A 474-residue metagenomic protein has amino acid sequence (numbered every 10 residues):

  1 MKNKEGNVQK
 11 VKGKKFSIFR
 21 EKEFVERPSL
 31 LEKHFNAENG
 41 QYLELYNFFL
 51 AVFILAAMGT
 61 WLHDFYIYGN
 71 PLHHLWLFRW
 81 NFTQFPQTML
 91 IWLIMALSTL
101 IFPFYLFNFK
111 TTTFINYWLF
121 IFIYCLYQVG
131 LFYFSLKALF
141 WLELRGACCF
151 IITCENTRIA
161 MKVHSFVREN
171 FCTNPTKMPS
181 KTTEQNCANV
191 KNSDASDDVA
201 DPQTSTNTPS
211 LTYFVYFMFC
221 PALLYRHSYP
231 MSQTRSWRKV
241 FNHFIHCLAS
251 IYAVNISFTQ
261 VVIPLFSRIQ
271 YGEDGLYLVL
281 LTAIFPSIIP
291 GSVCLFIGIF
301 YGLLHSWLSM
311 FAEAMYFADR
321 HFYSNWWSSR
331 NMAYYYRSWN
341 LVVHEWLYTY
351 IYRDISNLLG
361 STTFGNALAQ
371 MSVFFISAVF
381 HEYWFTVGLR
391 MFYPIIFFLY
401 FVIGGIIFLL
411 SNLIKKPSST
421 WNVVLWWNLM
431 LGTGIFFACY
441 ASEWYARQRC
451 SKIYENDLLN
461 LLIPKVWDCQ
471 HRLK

Functional and structural regions predicted by a protein language model:
M1-S193, N207, L211, N357 (+1 more regions): Non-catalytic, membrane-anchoring transmembrane segments at the edges
T60, N156-T173, I251, N255 (+1 more regions): Hydrophobic alpha-helical membrane-embedded segments
W61-H73, F258-Y271: Membrane-helix interface motif
K137-A138, H227, I251-I263, I351 (+2 more regions): Alpha-helical transmembrane segments and their membrane-interface junctions in multi-pass membrane proteins
E143-L144, I152, T259, P264-G275 (+2 more regions): Alpha-helical transmembrane segments of multi-pass integral membrane proteins, characterized by long hydrophobic
F171-N174, M218, A222-Y229, S257 (+1 more regions): Juxtamembrane interface elements at the cytosolic ends of transmembrane helices in multi-pass membrane proteins
D198-H246, I269-T386, S419-K474: Membrane-interfacial catalytic/cofactor-binding modules of polytopic membrane enzymes
V240-Y252, I256, L265-F266: Well-ordered, non-transmembrane segments within structured domains
